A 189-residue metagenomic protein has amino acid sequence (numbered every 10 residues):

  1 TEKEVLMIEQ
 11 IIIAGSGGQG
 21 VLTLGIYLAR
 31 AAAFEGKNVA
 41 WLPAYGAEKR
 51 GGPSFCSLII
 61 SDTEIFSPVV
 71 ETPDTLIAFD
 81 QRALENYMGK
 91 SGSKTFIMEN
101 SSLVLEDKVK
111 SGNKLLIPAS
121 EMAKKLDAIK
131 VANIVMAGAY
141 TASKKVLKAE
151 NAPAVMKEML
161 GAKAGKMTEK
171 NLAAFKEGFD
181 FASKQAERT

Functional and structural regions predicted by a protein language model:
K3-T189: Active-site cofactor/cluster-binding pocket
